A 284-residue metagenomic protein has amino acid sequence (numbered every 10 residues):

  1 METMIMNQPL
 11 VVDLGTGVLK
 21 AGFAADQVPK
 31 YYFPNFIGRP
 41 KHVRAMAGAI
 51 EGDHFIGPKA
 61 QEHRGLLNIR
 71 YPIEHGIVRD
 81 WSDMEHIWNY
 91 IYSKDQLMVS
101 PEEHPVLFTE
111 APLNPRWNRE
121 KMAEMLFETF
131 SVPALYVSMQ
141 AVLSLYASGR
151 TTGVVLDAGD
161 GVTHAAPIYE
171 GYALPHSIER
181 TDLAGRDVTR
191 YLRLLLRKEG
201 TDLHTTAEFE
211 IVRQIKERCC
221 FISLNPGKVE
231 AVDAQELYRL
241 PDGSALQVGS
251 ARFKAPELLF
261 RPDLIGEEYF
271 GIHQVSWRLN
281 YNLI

Functional and structural regions predicted by a protein language model:
M1-M6, N118-R119, P133-L156, Y172 (+3 more regions): Conserved phosphate-binding catalytic cores of ATP/NTP-utilizing and phosphoryl-transfer enzymes
I5, P9-M125, A134, H164 (+4 more regions): Conserved phosphate-binding loops in N-terminal lobes of ATP-dependent enzymes of the actin/Hsp70/sugar-kinase
N7, G22-D26, P34, E120-M122 (+6 more regions): Short coil/turn segments at secondary-structure boundaries
V12-V18, S148-R150, V155-T163, I168-Y172 (+2 more regions): A short acidic Gly-Thr/Ser loop motif
I87-D95, R261-I284: Phosphate/ATP-binding catalytic cores across multiple sugar-kinase/actin-like superfamilies, primarily ASKHA
Y90, M125, S144, Y191-L195 (+3 more regions): Alpha-helical scaffold segments in soluble metabolic enzymes
Y169-G266: Phosphate-binding glycine-rich/basic clefts of nucleotide- and phosphate-handling proteins, predominantly
